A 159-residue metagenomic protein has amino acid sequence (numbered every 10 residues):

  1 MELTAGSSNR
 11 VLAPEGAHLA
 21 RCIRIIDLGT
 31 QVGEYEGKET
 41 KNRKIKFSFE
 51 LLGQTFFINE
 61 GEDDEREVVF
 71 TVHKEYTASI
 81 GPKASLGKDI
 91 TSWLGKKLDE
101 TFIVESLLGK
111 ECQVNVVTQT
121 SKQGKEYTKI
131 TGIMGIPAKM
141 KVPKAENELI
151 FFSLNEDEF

Functional and structural regions predicted by a protein language model:
M1-F159: Short beta-rich binding modules
